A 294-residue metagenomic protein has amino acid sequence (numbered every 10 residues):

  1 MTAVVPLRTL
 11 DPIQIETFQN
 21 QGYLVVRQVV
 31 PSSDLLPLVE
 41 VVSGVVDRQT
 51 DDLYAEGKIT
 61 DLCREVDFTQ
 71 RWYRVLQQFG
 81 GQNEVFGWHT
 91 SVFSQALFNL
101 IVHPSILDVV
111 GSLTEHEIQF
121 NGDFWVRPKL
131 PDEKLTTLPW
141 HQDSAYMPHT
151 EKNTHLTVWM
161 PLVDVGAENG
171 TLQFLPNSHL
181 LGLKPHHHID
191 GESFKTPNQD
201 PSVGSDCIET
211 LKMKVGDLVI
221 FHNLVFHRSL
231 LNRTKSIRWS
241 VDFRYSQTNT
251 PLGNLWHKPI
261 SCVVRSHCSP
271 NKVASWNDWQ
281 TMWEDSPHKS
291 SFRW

Functional and structural regions predicted by a protein language model:
T2-N20, R27-W140: Non-heme Fe(II)-dependent double-stranded beta-helix
E16, V165-R228: Double-stranded beta-helix
R48-D52, E56, Y73, P185-H188 (+2 more regions): Non-heme Fe(II)/2-oxoglutarate
T69, L138-D143, E192-S205, W256-S261: Short, surface-exposed loop/helix-turn segments at secondary-structure junctions that function as lids/hinges flanking
Q95-F98, V109, S144-H149, M160-V163 (+2 more regions): Short helix-to-loop capping/linker segments positioned immediately adjacent to catalytic or ligand/cofactor-binding
P128-A145, V165, L224-R228: Conserved short histidine dyad/triad with adjacent acidic residue
P128-L130, G166, L181, Q247-N249: Feature marks short, surface-exposed loop/turn motifs that line or immediately flank catalytic pockets and channel
H141, P148-A167, K212-V215, I220 (+1 more regions): Short, conserved beta-strand element in jelly-roll/cupin
